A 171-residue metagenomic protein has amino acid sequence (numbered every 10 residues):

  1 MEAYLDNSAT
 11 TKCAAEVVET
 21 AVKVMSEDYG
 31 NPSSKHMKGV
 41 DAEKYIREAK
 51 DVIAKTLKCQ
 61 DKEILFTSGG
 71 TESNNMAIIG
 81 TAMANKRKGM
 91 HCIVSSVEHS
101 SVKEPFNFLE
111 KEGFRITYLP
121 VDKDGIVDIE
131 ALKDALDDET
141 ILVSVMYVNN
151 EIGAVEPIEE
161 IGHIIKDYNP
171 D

Functional and structural regions predicted by a protein language model:
M1-D171: Pyridoxal 5′-phosphate
